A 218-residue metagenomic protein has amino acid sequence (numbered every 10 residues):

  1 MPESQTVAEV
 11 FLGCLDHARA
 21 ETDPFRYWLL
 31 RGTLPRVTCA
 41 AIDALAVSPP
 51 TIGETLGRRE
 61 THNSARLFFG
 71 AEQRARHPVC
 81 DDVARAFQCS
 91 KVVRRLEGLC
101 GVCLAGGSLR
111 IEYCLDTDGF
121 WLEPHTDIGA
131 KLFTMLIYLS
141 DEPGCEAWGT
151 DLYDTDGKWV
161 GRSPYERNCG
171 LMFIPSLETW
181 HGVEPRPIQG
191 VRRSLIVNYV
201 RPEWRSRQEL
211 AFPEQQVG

Functional and structural regions predicted by a protein language model:
M1-P2, T6, E209-G218: Membrane-proximal basic amphipathic "stem/tether" segments
S4, A8, L12-D16, R66-G70 (+3 more regions): Membrane-targeting and insertion segments and their boundary/processing signals
T6-V10, C14-L99: Non-heme Fe(II)/2-oxoglutarate
A75-Q88, V92-E214: Catalytic core of non-heme Fe(II) oxygenases with the double-stranded beta-helix
